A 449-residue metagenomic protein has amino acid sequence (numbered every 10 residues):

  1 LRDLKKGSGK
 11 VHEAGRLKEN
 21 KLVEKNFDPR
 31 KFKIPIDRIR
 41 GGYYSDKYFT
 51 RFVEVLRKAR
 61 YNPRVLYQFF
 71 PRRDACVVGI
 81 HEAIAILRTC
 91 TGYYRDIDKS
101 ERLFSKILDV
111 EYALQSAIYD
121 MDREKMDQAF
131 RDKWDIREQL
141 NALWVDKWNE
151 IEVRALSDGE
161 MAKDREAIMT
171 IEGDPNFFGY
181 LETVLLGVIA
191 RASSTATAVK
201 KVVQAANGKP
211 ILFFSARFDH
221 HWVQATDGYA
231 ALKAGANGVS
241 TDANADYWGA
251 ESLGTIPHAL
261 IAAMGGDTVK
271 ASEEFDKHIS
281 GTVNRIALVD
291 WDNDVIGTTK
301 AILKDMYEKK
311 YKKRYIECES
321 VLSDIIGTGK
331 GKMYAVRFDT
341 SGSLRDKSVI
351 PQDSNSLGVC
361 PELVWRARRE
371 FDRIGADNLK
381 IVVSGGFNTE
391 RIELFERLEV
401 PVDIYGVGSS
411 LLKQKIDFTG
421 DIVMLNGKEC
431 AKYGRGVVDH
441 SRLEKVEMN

Functional and structural regions predicted by a protein language model:
L1-V283, K309-I326, K330, K415-N449: Ordered alpha/beta subdomains of enzyme catalytic regions
D146-N149, G208-I211, V283-N284, A367-S384 (+1 more regions): Short beta-strand/loop segments at the ligand-binding rim of alpha/beta enzyme cores
I211-F213, E251-L253, N284-L288, M333-R337 (+2 more regions): Structural preference for beta-strand elements that scaffold enzyme active sites
A216-D219, W291, I381-T389, G408: Glycine-rich beta-to-alpha transition loops that act as phosphate-gripper elements at the mouths of alpha/beta enzyme
K270-R369: Acidic, glycine-rich loop-and-beta core segments that form the ion-binding/anion-interacting portion of active sites
T298-K304, F387-P401: Catalytic cores of alpha/beta
D339, V400-D421: Glycine-rich phosphate-binding active-site loops on the catalytic face of alpha/beta enzymes
L363-D377, T389, E393-L398, L412 (+1 more regions): A glycine- and small/hydrophobic-rich beta-loop-beta segment that serves as a flexible "lid/hinge" or phosphate-binding
